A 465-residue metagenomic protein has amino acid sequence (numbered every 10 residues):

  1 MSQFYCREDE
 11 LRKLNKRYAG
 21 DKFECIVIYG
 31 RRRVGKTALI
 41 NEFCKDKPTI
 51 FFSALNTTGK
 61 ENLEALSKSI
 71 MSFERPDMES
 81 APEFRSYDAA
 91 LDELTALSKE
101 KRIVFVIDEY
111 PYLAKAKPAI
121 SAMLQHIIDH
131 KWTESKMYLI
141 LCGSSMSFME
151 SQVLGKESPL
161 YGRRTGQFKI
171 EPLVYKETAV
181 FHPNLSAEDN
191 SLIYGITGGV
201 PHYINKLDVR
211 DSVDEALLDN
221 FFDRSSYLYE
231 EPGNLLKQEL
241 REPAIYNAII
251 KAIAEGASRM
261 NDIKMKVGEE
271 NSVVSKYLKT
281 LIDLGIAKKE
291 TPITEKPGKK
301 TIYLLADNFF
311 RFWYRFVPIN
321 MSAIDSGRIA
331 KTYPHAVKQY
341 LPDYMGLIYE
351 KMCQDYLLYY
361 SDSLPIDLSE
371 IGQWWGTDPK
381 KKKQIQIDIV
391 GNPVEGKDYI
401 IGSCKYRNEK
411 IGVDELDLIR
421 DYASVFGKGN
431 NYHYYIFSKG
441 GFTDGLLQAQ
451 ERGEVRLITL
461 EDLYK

Functional and structural regions predicted by a protein language model:
M1-A330, P334: Phosphate-binding site recognition
I293, I302-K465: A cross-kingdom feature that marks ATP-driven nucleic-acid transaction machinery
